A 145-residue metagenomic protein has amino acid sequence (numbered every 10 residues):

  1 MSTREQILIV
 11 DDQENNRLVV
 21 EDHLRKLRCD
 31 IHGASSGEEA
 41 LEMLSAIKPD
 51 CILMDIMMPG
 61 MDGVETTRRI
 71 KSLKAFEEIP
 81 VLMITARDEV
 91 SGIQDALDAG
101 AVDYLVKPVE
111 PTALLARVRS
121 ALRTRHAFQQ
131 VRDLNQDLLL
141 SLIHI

Functional and structural regions predicted by a protein language model:
L18-K26: Charged docking surfaces used in two-component/phosphorelay signaling
R28-S35, M43: Short hydrophobic/Thr-rich beta-strand motif most characteristic of the beta2 strand and flanking loop of CheY-like
I47-L53: Active-site beta3 strand of CheY-like receiver
M58: Receiver (REC) domain active-site loop signature in two-component systems and cognate sites in sensor histidine kinases
I143-I145: Conserved small/polar residues in nucleotide/adenosyl-binding loops
